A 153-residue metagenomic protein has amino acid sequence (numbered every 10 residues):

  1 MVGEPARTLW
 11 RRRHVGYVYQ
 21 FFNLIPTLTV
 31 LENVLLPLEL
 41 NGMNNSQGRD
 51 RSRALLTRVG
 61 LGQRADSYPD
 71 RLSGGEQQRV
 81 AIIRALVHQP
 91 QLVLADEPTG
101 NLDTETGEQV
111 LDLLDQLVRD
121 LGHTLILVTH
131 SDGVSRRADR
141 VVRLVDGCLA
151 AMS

Functional and structural regions predicted by a protein language model:
M1-V145: ABC family nucleotide-binding domain
D146-M152: Conserved switch/coupling elements of ABC/ABC-like ATPase nucleotide-binding domains
